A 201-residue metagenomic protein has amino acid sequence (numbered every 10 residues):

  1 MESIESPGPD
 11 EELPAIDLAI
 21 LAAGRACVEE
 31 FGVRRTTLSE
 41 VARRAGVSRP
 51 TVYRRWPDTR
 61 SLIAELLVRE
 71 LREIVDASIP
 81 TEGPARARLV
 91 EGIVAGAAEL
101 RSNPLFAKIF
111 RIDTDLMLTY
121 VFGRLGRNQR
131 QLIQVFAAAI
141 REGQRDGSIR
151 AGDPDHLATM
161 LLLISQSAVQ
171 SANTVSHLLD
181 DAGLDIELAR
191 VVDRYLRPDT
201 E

Functional and structural regions predicted by a protein language model:
M1-R44, R60-A64, R69, E73: Basic, helix-initiating cap at the start of DNA-binding domains
A45-W56: Short hydrophobic/aromatic patch on the recognition helix
R55-W56, F136, V192: Tryptophan-centric aromatic hotspots in well-structured domains and transmembrane helices
W56, L67, S165: DNA major-groove recognition helix of helix-turn-helix
E65, S78-F106, L157-L161, D185: Hydrophobic alpha-helical connector segments
V75, T119-D146, D155-T159: Amphipathic alpha-helical packing segments from all-alpha helical-bundle domains
L100-G123: Amphipathic alpha-helical segments used for helix-helix packing
A107-R111, R145-V191: Hydrophobic/aromatic-rich alpha-helical bundle segments in the mid-to-C-terminal region
